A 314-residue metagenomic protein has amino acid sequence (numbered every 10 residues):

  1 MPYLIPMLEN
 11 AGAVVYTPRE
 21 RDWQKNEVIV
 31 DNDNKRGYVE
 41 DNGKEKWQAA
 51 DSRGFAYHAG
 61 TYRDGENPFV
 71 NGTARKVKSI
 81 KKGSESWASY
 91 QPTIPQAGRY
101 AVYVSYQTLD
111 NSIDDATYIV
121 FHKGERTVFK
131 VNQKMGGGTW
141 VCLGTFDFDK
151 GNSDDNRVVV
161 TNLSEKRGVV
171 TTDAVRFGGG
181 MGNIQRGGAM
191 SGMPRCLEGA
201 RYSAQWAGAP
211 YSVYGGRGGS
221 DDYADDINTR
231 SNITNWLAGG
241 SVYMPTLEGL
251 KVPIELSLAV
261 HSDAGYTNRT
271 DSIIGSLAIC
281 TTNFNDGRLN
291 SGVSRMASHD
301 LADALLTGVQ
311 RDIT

Functional and structural regions predicted by a protein language model:
M1-W23, G182-D226, R230: A domain-level signal for caspase-like cysteine endopeptidase catalytic cores and their zymogen-processing architecture
P18-F55: Extracellular carbohydrate-recognition regions
G72-I94: Short beta-strands within extracellular/lumenal beta-sheet-rich domains
S86-D110: A short beta-strand element within beta-rich, extracytoplasmic domains of secreted/secretory-pathway proteins
T108-T127: Short, surface-exposed beta-strand/strand-loop-strand elements in extracellular ectodomains
K123-N152: Extracellular carbohydrate recognition and processing domains and analogous Trp-centered ligand-binding platforms
V158-V169: Short beta-strand-plus-loop segments that form exposed binding edges in beta-rich domains
G199-H299, T314: Active-site microenvironments of hydrolase-like enzyme catalytic domains
